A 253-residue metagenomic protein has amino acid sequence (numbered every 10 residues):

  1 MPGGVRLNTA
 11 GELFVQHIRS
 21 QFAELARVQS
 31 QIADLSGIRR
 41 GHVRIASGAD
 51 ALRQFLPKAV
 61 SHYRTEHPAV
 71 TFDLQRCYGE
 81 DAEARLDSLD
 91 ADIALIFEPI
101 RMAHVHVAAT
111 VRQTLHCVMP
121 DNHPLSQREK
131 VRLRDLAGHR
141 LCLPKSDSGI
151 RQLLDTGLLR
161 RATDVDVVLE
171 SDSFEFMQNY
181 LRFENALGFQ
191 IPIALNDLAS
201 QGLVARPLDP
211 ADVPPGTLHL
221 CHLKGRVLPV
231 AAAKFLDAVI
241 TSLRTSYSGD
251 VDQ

Functional and structural regions predicted by a protein language model:
R6-G37, T241: Alpha-helical "hinge/linker" immediately C-terminal to small N-terminal DNA-binding modules
N8-G11, I45, R85-D87, L136 (+2 more regions): Hydrophobic residues within well-ordered alpha-helices
Q16, S20-A23, L35, K58-H62 (+3 more regions): Short beta-strand-centered segments that line the small-molecule binding cleft or hinge of alpha/beta clamshell
R40-M102, A162-D164, S171: Central regulatory/effector-binding core of bacterial HTH transcription factors
F55, R206-S248: A late-sequence structural motif
Y78-E83, D87-A91, I96-F97, D147-R206: Hydrophobic hinge/microswitch elements
M102-A109, Q113-T114, R128-E129, E175-G225: Beta-alpha-beta core module
R140-R161, P192, L228-A238, S242-D252: Secondary-structure junction motif
